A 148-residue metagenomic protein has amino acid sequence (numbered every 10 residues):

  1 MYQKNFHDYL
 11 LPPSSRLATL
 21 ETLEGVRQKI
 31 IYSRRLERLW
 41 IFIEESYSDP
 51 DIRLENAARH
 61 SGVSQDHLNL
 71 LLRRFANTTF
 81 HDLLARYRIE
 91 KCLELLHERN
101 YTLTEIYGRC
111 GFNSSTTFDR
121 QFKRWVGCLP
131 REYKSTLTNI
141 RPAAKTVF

Functional and structural regions predicted by a protein language model:
M1-Y9: N-terminal regulatory/sensing modules of transcriptional regulators
L10-R38, E55, R74-T79, L84-R86: Short, Lys/Arg-enriched, Trp-marked, Pro/Gly-tolerant hinge/linker segments that flank
L20-T22, V26, I30-I31, R120-F148: …primarily DNA-binding HTH/wHTH and HhH modules…
I31, R38-I52, L72, A76 (+3 more regions): Basic, amphipathic alpha-helical hairpins
R38, F42, H60, T136: Solvent-exposed, charged/polar functional surfaces in cytosolic regulatory/catalytic domains
E55-L83, Y107-E132: Basic/polar phosphate-binding segments, predominantly the helix-turn-helix DNA-binding elements of transcriptional
R74-N113, T136-F148: Terminal helix-turn-helix DNA-binding modules in bacterial transcription factors
